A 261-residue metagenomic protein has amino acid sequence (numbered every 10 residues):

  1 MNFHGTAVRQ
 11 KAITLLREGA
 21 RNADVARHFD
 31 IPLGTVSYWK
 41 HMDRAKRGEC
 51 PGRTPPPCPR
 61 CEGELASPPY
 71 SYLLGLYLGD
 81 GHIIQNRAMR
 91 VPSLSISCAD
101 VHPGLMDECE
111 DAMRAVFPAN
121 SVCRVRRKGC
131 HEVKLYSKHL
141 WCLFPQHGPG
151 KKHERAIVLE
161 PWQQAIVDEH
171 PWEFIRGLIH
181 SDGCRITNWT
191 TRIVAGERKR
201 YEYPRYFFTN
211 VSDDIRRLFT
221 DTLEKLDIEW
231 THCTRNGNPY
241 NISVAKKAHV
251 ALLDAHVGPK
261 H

Functional and structural regions predicted by a protein language model:
M1-H261: Internal intein/HINT superfamily modules and their associated LAGLIDADG
